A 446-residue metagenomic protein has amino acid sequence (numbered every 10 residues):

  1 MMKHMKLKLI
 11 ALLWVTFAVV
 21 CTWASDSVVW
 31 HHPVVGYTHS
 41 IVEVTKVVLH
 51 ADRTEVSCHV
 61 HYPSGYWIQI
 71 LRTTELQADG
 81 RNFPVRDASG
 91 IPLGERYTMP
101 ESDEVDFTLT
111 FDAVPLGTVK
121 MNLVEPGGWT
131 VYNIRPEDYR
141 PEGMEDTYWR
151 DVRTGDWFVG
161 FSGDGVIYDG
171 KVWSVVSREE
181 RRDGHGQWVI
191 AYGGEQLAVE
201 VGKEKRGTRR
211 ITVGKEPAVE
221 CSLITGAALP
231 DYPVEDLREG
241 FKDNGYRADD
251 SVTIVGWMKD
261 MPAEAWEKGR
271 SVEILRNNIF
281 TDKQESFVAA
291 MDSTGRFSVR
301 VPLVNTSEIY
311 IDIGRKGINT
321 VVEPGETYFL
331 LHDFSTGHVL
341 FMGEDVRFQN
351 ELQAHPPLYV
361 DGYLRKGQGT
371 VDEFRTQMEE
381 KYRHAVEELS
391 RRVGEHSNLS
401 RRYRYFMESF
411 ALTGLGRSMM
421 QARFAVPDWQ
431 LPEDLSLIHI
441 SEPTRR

Functional and structural regions predicted by a protein language model:
M1-S27: Bacterial Sec-dependent N-terminal signal peptides
S25-E142: Conserved functional micro-motifs across diverse proteins
V28-G36, P141-F158, G256: Tryptophan-anchored aromatic micro-motifs
Q77-F83, K171-W173, L275-T281: Change "in extracellular beta-sheet-rich domains … of secreted and cell-surface proteins" to "in beta-sheet-rich domains
D138-P141, S177-M291, R296-L399: A non-transmembrane, solvent-exposed segment enriched in polar/low-complexity residues
R150-I190: N-terminal glycine/threonine-rich, aromatic-flanked beta-hairpin/loop signature
E408-Q421: Amphipathic alpha-helical repeat scaffolds of TPR domains
S436-T444: Residue-level detector of conserved catalytic or cofactor/ligand-binding positions in enzyme active sites
